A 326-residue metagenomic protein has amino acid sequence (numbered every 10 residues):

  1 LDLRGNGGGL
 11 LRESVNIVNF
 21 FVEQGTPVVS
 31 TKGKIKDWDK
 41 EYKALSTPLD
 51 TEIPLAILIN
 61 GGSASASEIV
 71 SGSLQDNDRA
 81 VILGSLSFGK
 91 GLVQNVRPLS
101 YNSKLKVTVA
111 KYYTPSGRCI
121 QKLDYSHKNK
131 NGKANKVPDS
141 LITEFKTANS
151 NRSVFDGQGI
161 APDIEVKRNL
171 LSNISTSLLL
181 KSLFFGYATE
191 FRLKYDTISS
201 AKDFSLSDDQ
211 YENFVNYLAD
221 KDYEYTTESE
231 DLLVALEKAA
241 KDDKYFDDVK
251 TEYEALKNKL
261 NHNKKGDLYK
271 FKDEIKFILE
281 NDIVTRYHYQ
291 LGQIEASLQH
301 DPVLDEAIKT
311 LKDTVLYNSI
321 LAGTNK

Functional and structural regions predicted by a protein language model:
L1, F21, L55, L74 (+3 more regions): Terminal peptide-recognition signature
L1-G9: Short, glycine-/small-residue-enriched flexible loop/hinge segments at domain edges that mediate gating
D2, V28-S30, P54-I59, V81-G84 (+1 more regions): Structural recognition of the beta-strand scaffold that forms the well-ordered cores of secreted hydrolase catalytic
G9-G62, L92-P98, Y113: Gly/Ser/Thr-rich loop/hinge elements
L11, V15, A64-S71, K106 (+1 more regions): Amphipathic alpha-helical transducer elements in NTP-driven molecular machines
V22-K32, S65-A66, Q75-G84: Bacterial peptidoglycan biogenesis and beta-lactam-recognition machinery
A66, D78-R79, L83-S85, G89-R152 (+1 more regions): Polar, glycine-rich mid-to-C-terminal structural blocks that act as macromolecule-binding/assembly scaffolds
C119-K326: Conserved functional hotspot residues or short segments at active or partner-binding sites across diverse domains
